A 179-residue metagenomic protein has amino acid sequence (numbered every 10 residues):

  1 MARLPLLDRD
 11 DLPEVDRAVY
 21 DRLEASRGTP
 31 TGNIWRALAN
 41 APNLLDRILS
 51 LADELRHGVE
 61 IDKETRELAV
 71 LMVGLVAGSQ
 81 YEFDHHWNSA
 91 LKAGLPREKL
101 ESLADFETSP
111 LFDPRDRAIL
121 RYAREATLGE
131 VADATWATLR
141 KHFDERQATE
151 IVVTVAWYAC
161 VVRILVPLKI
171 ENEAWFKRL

Functional and structural regions predicted by a protein language model:
M1-L179: Hydrophobic alpha-helical segments
